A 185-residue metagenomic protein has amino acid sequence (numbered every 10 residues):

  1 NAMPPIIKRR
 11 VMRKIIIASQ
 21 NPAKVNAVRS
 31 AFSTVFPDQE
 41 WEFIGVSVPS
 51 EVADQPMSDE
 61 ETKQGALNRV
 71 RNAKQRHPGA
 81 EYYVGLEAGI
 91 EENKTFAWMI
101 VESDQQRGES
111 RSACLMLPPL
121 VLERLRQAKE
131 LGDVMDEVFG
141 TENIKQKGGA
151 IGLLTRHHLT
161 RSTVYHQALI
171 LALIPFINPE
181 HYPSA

Functional and structural regions predicted by a protein language model:
P5-I6: Generic short N-terminal amphipathic or hydrophobic helices
M12-G79: N-terminal polybasic phosphate/anion-binding patch
Q55-A185: Anionic-ligand binding patches
